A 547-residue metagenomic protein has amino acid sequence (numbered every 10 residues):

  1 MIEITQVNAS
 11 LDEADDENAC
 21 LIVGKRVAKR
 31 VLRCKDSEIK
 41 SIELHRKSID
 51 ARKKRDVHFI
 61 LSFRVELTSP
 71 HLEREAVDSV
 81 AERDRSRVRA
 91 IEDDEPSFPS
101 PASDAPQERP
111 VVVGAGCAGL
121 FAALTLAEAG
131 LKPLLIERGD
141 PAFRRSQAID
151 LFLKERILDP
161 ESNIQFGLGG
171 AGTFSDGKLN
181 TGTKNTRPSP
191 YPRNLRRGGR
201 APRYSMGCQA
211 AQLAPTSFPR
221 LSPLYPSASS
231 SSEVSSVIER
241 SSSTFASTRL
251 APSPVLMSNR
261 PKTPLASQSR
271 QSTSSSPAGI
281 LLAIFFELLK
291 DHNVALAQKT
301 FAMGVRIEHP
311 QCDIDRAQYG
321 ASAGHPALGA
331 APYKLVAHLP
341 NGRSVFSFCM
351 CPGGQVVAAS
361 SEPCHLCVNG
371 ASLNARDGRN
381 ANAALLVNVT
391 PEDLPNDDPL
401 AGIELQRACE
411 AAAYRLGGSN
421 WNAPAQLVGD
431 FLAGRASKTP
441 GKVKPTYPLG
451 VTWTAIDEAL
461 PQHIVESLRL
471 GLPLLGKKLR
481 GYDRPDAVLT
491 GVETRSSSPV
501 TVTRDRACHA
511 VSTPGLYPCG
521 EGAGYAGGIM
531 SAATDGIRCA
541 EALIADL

Functional and structural regions predicted by a protein language model:
M1-F59, V65-F174, K178-L547: Residues forming the flavin
